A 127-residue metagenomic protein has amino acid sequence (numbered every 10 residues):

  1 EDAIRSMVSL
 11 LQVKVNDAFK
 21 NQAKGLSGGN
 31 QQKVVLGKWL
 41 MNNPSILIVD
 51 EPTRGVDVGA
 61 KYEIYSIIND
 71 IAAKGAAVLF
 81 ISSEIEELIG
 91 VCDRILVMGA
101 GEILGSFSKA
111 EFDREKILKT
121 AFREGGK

Functional and structural regions predicted by a protein language model:
E1-K127: Glycine-rich phosphate-binding loops of nucleotide-dependent enzymes
